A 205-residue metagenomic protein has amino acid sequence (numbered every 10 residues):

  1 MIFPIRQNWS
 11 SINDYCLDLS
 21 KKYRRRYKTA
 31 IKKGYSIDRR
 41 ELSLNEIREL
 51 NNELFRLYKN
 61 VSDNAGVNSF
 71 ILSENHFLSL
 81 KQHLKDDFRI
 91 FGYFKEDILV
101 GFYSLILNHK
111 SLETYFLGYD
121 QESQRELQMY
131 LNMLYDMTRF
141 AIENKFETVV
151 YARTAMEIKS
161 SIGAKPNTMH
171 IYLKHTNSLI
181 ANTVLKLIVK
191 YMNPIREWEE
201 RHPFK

Functional and structural regions predicted by a protein language model:
M1-D14, D18, K95, N144-K205: Active-site/acyl-donor-binding loops of N-acyltransferases
M1-R125, K205: A conserved beta-strand-loop-helix scaffold within acyl/acetyltransferase catalytic domains
R40, F55, H76-I90, F102 (+7 more regions): Short alpha-helical interface elements
L54, T114, M133-M137, A155: Extended, hydrophobic alpha-helical segments in both membrane/secreted and soluble proteins
Q124-R139, Y151: Conserved acetyl-CoA-binding loop-helix of GNAT-fold acetyltransferases
